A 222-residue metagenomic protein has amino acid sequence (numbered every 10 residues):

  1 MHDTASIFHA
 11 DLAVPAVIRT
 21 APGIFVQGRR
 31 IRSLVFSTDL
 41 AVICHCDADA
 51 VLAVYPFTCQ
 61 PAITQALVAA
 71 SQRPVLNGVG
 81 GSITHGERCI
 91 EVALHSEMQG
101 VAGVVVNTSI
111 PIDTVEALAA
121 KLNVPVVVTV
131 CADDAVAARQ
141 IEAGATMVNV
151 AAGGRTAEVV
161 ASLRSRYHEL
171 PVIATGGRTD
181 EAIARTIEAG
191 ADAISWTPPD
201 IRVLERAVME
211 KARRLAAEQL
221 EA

Functional and structural regions predicted by a protein language model:
M1-N77, G81-R88, M98: Conserved N-terminal beta1-alpha1 strand-loop-helix module at the mouth
G23, A70-S82, A119-T129, S165-T175: Short beta-strand/loop segments at the ligand-binding rim of alpha/beta enzyme cores
R29-V35, A50-F57, G78-H85, V101-P111 (+3 more regions): Catalytic beta/alpha-barrel core
C44-V51, P74-V75, E97-A102, A120-N123 (+2 more regions): Short, surface-exposed connector motifs at secondary-structure boundaries
C59-M98, S109-K121, D133-R139, T156-V160: N-terminal active-site wall of soluble small-molecule enzyme domains
E87-S96, D134-G144, R178-W196: Catalytic cores of alpha/beta
Q99-P111, T146-V159, A189-K211: Glycine-rich phosphate-binding active-site loops on the catalytic face of alpha/beta enzymes
A117-K121, S162-L163, A184-E188, P199-A222: C-terminal helical cap(s) of enzyme catalytic domains, especially alpha/beta-barrels
